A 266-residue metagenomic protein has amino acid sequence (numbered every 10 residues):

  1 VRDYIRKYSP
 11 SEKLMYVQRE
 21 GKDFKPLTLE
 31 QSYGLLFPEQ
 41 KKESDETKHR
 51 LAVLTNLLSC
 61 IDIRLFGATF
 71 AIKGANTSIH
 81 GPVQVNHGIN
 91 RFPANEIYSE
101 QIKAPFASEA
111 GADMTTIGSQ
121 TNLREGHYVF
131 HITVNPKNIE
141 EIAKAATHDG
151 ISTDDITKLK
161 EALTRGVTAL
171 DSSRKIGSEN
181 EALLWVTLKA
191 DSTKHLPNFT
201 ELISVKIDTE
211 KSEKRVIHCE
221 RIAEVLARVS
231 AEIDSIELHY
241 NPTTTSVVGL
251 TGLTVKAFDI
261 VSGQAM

Functional and structural regions predicted by a protein language model:
R2-M266: RNA-binding basic/glycine-rich loop and surface signature characteristic of RAMP-family CRISPR effectors
